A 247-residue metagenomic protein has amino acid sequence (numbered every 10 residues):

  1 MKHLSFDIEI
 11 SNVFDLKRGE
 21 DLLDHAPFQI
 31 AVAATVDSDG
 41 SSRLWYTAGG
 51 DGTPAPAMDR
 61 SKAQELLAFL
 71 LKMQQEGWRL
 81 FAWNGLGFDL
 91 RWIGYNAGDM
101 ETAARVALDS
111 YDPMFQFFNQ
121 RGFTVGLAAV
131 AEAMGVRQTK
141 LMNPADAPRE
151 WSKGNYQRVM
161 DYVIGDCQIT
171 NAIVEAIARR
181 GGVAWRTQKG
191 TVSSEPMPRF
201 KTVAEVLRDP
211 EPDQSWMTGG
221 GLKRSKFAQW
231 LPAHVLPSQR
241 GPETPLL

Functional and structural regions predicted by a protein language model:
M1-L247: DEDD superfamily 3′-5′ metal-dependent exonuclease/proofreading module
